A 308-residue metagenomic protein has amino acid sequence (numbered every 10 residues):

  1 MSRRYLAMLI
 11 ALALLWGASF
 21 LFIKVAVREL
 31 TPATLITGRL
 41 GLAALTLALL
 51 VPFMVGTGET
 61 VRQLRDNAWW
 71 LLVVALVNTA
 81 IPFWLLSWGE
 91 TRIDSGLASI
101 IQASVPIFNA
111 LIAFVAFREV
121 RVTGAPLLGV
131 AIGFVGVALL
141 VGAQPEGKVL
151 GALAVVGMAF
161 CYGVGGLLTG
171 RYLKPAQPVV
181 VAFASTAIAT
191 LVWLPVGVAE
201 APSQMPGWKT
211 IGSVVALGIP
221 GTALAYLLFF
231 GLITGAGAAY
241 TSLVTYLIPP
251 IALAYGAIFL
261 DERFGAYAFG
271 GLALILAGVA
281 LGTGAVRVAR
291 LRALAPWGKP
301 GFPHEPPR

Functional and structural regions predicted by a protein language model:
M1-L6, E29-T37, T60-W69, L127 (+3 more regions): Juxtamembrane helix-entry segments on the extracytoplasmic side of multipass membrane proteins
L14-L45, W88, D94-G96, V164-I188 (+2 more regions): Juxtamembrane helix-loop-helix junctions in multi-pass membrane proteins
L15-F20, A48-Q102, L139, G218-A236: Specific transmembrane alpha-helical segments of multi-pass solute transporters/efflux pumps, especially DMT/EamA
I36-G38, T79, A98-S104, G166-L191 (+1 more regions): Helix-helix packing/entry segments at the starts of transmembrane helices
R39-A44, V55, T210-G212, Y246-R308: C-terminal-most transmembrane helix of multi-pass membrane proteins
L47, L111-I112, V122-G142, W193 (+2 more regions): Hydrophobic transmembrane alpha-helices of multi-pass small-molecule transport proteins
L47, N109-L111, G133, L140 (+4 more regions): Transmembrane alpha-helical segments that form core, pore/gating elements of small-molecule transporters/exporters
D66-V73, R121-G133, A152-V155, A176-S185 (+1 more regions): Cytoplasmic-side transmembrane-helix entry/capping segments in multi-pass membrane proteins
